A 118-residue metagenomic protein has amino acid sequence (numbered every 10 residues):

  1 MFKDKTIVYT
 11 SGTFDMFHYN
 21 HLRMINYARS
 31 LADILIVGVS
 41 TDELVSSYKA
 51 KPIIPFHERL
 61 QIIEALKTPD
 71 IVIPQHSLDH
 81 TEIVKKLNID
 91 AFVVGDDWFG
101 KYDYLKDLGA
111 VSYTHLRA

Functional and structural regions predicted by a protein language model:
D4-V39: N-terminal catalytic cores of NTP/NDP-binding nucleotidyl/phosphoryl-transfer enzymes
D33, D70, D90: Conserved acidic residues
E43-Y48: A short acidic, helix-capping loop that chelates divalent metal ions and anchors anionic groups
K51-I62: Conserved nucleotide-cofactor-binding alpha/beta core module
L60-L78: Short acidic amphipathic segments
L66-T68, L87-N88, D107-G109: Short, structured coil segments at secondary-structure junctions
I83-V93: Proline-aspartate-enriched helix->loop->beta-strand connector
T114-A118: Conserved small/polar residues in nucleotide/adenosyl-binding loops
